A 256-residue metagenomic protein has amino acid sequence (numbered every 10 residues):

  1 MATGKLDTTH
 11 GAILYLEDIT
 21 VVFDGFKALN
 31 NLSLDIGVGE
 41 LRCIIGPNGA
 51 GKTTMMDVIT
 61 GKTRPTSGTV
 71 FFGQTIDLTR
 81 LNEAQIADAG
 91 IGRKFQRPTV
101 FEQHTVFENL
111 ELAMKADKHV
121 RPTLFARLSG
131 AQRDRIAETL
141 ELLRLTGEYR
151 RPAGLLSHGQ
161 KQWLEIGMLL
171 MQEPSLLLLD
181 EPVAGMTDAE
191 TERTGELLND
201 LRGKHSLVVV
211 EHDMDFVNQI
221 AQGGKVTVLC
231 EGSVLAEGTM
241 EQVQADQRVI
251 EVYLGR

Functional and structural regions predicted by a protein language model:
I45-P47: The feature captures the beta-strand-to-loop junction immediately N-terminal to the Walker
T60: Helix-to-loop junction immediately C-terminal to a conserved catalytic motif
T69-D88: ABC ATPase NBD Q-loop/coupling interface
T79-R80, T139-L155, Q160: Conserved ABC nucleotide-binding domain
T123-E148, E196-N199: Conserved ABC ATPase "signature" region
L177-E181: Catalytic Walker B motif of ABC-type/P-loop ATPase nucleotide-binding domains
